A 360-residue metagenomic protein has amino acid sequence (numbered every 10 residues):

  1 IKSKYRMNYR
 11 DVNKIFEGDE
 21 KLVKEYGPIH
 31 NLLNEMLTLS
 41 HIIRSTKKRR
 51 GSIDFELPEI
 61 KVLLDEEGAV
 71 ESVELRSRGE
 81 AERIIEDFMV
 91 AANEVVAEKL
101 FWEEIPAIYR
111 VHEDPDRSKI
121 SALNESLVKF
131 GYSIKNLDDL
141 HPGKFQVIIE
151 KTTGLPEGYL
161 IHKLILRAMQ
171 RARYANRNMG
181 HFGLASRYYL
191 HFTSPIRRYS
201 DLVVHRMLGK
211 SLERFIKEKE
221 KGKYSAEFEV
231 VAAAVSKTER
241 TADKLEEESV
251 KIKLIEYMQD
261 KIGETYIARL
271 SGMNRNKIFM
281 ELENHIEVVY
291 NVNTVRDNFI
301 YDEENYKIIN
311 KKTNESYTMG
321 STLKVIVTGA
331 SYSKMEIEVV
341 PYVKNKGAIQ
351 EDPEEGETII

Functional and structural regions predicted by a protein language model:
I1-I360: Conserved, carboxylate-rich catalytic/transport cores that coordinate ions
